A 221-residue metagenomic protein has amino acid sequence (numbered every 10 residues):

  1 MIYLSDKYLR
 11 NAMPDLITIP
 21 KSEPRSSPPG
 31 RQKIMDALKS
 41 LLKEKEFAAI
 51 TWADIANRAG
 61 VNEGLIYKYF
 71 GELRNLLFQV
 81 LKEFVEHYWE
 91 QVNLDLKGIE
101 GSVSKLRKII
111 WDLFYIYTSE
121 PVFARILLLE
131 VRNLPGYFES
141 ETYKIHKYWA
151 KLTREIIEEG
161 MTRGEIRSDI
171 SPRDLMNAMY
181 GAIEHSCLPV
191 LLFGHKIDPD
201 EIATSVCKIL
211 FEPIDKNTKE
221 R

Functional and structural regions predicted by a protein language model:
M1-T18, K108, D112-Y115, S119 (+4 more regions): C-terminal peripheral helix-coil segments that are non-catalytic and often amphipathic
G30-K39, I55, V80-F84, Y88 (+1 more regions): Generic hydrophobic, amphipathic alpha-helix propensity
R31-Q32, W52, R74, F78 (+7 more regions): Short, structured helix-loop boundary elements
K33, L41-N75, Q79: Helix-turn-helix
E86-W89, N93-L94, S119, Y137-R163 (+3 more regions): Amphipathic alpha-helical packing segments from all-alpha helical-bundle domains
N93-V122, P172-M179, D200: Hydrophobic alpha-helical connector segments
T118-Y137: Amphipathic alpha-helical segments used for helix-helix packing
R125-L127, D169, L191, R221: Short, hydrophobic secondary-structure boundary micro-motifs
